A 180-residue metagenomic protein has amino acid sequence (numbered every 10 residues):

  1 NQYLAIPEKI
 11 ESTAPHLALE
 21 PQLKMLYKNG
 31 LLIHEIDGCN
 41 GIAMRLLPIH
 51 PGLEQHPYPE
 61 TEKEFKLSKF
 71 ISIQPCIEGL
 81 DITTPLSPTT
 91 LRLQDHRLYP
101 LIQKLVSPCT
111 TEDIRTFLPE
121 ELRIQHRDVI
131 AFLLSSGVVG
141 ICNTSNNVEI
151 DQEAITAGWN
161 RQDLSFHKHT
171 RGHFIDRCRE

Functional and structural regions predicted by a protein language model:
N1-E180: Long, charge-rich, low-complexity alpha-helical segments
